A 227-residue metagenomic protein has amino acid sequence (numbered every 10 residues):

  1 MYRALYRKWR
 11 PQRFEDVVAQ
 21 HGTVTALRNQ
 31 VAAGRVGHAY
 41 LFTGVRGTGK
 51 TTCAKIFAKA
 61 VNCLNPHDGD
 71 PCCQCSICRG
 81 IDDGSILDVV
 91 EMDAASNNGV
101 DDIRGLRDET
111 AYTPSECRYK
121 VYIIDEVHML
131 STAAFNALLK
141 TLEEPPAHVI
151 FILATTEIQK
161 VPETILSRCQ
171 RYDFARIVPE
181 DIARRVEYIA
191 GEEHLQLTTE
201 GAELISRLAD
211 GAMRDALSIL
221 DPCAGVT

Functional and structural regions predicted by a protein language model:
M1-R171: P-loop/Walker A NTP-binding region and its immediately flanking N-terminal helices in P-loop NTPase folds
T23, K59, C73-S76, G80-L87 (+4 more regions): Extended, largely alpha-helical regulatory/partner-binding modules appended to the mid-to-C-terminal parts
